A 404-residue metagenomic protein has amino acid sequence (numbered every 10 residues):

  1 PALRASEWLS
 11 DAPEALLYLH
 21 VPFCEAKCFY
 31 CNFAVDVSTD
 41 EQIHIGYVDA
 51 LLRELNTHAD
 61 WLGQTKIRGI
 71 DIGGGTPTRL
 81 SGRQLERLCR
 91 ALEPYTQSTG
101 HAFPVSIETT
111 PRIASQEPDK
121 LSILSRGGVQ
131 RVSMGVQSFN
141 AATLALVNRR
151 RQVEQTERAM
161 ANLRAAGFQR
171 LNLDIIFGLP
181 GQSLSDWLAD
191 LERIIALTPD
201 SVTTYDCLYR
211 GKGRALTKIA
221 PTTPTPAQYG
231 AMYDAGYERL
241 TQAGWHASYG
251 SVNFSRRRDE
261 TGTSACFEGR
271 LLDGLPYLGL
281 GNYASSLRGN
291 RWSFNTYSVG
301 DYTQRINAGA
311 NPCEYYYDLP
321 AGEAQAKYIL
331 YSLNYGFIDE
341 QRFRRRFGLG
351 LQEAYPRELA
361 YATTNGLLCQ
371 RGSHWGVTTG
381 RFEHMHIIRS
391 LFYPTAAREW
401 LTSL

Functional and structural regions predicted by a protein language model:
P1-E14: Short, charged low-complexity linear segments at domain edges
D11-Y47, Q64: Canonical Radical SAM [4Fe-4S] cluster-binding loop centered on the CxxxCxxC motif and its immediate flanking residues
S38-D60, I67-L349, L401-L404: C-terminal scaffold of the Radical SAM
L349-Y361: Short amphipathic alpha-helical interaction segments
T363-S373: A short, conserved structural fragment
H374-T378: Minor-groove-contacting beta-hairpin "wing" of winged helix-turn-helix DNA-binding domains
F382-L404: Short, amphipathic alpha-helical interaction segments positioned at domain boundaries
